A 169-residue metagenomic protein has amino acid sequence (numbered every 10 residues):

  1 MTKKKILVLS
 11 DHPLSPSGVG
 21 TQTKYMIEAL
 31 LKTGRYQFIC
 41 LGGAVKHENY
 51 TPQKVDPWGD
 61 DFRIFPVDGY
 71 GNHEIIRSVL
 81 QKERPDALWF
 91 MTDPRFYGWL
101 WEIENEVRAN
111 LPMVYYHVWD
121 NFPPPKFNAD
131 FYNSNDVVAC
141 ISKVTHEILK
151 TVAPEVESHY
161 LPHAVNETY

Functional and structural regions predicted by a protein language model:
M1-K54, E83: N-terminal subdomain of nucleotide-sugar transferases
L41, V67, L161: Hydrophobic residues at beta-strand termini and immediately following loops that shape nucleotide-binding pockets
E48-I75: Conserved nucleotide-sugar phosphate-binding/catalytic loop shared by glycosyltransferases and other
R77-Y97, P112-Y115: Short N-terminal targeting/anchoring amphipathic segment
F90, C140-I141: Short beta-strand scaffold positions
R108, P125-V137: A conserved, positively charged/aromatic
N110-P112, V137, E157: Proline-centered loop/turn at the N-terminus of a beta-strand
V144, A164: Carbohydrate-associated surface elements
